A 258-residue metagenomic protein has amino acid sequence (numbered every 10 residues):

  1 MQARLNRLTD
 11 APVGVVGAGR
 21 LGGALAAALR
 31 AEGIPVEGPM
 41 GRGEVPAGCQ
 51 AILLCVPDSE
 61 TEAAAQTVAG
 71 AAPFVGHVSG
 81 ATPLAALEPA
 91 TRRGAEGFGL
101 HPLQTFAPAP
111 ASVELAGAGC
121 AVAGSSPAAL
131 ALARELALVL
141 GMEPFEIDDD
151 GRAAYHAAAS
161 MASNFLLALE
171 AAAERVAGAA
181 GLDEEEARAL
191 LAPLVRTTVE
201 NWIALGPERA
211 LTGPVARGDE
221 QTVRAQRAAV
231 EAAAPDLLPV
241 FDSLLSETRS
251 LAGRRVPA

Functional and structural regions predicted by a protein language model:
M1-G48: NAD(P)+-binding Rossmann beta1-loop-alpha1 motif at the extreme N-terminus of oxidoreductases
Q2, R7, A189-A258: NAD(P)-dependent Rossmann-like dehydrogenase/reductase catalytic/cofactor-binding core
T9-P12, A72, G117: Phosphate-coordination loops involved in phosphoryl transfer and adenosine-cofactor binding
L25, E32, S112-A204: Internal alpha-helical scaffold of NAD(P)-dependent oxidoreductase catalytic cores
A27, R42-A111: Rossmann-like NAD(P)(H) cofactor-binding subdomain of soluble oxidoreductases
